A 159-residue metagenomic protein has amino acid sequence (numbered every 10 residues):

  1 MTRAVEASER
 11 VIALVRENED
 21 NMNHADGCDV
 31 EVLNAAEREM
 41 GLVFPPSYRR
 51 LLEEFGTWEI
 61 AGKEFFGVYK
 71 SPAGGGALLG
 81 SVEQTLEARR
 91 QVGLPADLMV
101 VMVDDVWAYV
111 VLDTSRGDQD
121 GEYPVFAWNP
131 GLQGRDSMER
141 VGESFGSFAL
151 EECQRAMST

Functional and structural regions predicted by a protein language model:
M1-Y109, C153-T159: A surface-exposed partner-binding patch
E37-E39, D118, M138: Alpha-helical interaction segments
G67, D113, V141-S144: Helix N-cap / beta->alpha transition motif
L98, Y123-V125: Structural motif
M102, D113, F126-W128: Residues in well-ordered beta-strands of folded domains
A108-R116: Broad, structure-driven detector of short, well-ordered beta-strand segments within folded domains
R116-E122: A short alpha->loop->secondary-structure connector
A127-Q154: Compact, glycine/acidic-enriched structural inserts
